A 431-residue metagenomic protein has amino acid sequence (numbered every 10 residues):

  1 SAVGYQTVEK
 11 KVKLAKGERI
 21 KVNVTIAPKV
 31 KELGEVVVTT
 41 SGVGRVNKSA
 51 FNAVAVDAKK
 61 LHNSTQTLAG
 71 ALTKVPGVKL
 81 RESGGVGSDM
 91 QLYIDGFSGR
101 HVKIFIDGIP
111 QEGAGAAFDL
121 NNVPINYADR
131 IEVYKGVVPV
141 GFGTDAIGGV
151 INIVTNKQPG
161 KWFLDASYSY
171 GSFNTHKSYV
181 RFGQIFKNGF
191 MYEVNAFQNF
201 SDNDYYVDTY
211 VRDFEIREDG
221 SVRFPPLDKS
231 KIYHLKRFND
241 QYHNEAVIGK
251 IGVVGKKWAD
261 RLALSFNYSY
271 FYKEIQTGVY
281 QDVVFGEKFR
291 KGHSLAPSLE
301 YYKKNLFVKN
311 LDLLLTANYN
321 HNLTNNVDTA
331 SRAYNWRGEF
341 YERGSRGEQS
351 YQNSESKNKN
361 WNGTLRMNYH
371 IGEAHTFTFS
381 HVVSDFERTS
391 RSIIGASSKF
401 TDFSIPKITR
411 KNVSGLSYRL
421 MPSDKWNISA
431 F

Functional and structural regions predicted by a protein language model:
A2-Q6, A15-H62, A69: Short, acidic, small-residue-rich periplasmic hinge/interaction motif at the N-terminus of Gram-negative outer-membrane
V43, G99, Q111, N156 (+7 more regions): Structural signature of outer-membrane beta-barrel domains
A53, A69-P110, D129: Extracytoplasmic beta-strand/coil segments of soluble accessory domains associated with Gram-negative outer-membrane
H101, I109-G136: Short acidic/polar hinge/loop motifs at secondary-structure boundaries that mediate gating or recognition
I125-S167: A beta-strand signature from Gram-negative outer-membrane beta-barrel systems, especially the internal plug domain
G160, S169, I185-Y280: Periplasmic-side early beta-strands and strand-to-turn transitions of outer-membrane beta-barrels
V180-R181, Y205-D213, E274-V283, N326-Y334 (+1 more regions): Outer-membrane beta-barrel translocator domains and adjoining extracellular loop/strand segments of Gram-negative
I248-F271, R290-F431: Face-selective signature of the C-terminal outer-membrane beta-barrel domain
